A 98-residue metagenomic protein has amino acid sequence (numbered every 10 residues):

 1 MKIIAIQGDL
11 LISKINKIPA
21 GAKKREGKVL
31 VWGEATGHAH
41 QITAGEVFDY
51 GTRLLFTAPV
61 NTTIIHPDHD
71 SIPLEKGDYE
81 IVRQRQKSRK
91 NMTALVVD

Functional and structural regions predicted by a protein language model:
M1-I4, I18, T43-P67: Short acidic, Pro/Gly- and aromatic-enriched capping/linker segments at domain boundaries
I4-A5, P73: Well-ordered beta-strand positions
Q7-G8, K14: Short His-Asn-centered micro-motif
D9, G27-K28, Y50-T52: Intrinsic-disorder/low-complexity loop/linker signature
L11-I12, I72: Short, isolated positions in well-ordered beta-strands
N16-H38, D78-M92: Short, surface-exposed, low-complexity cationic segments
H38-H40, H69: Histidine-centered active-site/metal-ligand motif
L55-D98: Short, compact, well-ordered microdomains
